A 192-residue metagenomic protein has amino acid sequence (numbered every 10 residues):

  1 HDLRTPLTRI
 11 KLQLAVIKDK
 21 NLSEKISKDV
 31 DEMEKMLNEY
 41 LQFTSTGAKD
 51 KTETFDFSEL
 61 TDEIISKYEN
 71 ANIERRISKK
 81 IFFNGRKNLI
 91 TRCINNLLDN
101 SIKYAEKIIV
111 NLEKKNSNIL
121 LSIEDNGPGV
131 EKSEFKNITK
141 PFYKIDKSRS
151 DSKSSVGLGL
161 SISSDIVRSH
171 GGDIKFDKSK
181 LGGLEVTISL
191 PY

Functional and structural regions predicted by a protein language model:
E53-E69: Short beta-to-alpha transition helix within the HATPase_c
E74-G85, E113-N116: Conserved catalytic submotifs in the C-terminal HATPase_c
I90-I94: A residue-level detector for a conserved hydrophobic packing site within the catalytic ATP-binding domain
D125: Acidic ATP/Mg2+-coordinating residue in the GHKL
V130-Y143: Short conserved segment of the HATPase_c
G159, S163: Short alpha-helical Gxxx[C/S/T] motif in the catalytic ATP-binding
G171-G172: Conserved glycine-rich
